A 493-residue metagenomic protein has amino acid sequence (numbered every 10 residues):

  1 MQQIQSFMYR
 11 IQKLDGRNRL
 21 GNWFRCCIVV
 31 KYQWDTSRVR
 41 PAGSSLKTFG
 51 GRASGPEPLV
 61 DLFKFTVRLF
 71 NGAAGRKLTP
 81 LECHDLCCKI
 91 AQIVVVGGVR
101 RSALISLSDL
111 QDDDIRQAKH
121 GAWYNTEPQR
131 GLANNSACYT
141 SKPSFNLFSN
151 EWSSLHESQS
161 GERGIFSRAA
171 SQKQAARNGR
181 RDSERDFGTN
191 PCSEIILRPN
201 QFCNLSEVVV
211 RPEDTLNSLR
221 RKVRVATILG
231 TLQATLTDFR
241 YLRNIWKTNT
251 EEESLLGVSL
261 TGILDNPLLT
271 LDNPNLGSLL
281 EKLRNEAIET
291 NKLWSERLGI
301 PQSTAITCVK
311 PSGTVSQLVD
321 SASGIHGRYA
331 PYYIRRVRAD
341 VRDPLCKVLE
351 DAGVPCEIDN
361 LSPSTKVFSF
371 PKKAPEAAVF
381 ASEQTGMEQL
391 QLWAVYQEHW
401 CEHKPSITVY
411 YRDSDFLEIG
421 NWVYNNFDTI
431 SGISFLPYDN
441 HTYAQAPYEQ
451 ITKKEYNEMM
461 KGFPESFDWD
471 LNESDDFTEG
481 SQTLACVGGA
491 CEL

Functional and structural regions predicted by a protein language model:
M1-D214: Active-site cavity-forming subdomains of large catalytic enzyme subunits
M1-Y9, S44-R52, V67-K77, S206-L216 (+4 more regions): Glycine- and acidic
V29-W34, A73-D85, V94-S106, A234-T248 (+4 more regions): Flexible, glycine/charged-enriched surface loops at secondary-structure junctions
G55-P58, E82, E184, E194-Q201 (+5 more regions): Secondary-structure capping and boundary motifs in well-ordered enzyme cores
D85-V96, T231-L236, N249-N266, V309-V315: Core structural elements
G98-K142, T237-R243, G262-P311: Internal maturation/activation junctions in enzymes
L155-S158, G164-S167, Q174-L242, E252 (+2 more regions): Catalytic alpha/beta core of large soluble enzyme barrels
F477-L493: Short acidic, low-complexity intrinsically disordered linear motifs used for protein-protein interactions
